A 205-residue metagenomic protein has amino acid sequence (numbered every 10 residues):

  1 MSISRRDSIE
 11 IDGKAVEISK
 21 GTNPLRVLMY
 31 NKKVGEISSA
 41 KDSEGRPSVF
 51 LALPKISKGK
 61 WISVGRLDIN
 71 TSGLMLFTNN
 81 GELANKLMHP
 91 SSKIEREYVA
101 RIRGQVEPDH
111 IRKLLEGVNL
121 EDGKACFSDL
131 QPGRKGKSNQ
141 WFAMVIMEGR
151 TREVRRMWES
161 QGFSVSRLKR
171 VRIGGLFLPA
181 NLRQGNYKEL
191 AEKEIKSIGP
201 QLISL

Functional and structural regions predicted by a protein language model:
M1-L205: Basic, flexible Lys/Arg- and Gly-enriched helix-loop patches that mediate nucleic-acid binding at interfaces with rRNA
